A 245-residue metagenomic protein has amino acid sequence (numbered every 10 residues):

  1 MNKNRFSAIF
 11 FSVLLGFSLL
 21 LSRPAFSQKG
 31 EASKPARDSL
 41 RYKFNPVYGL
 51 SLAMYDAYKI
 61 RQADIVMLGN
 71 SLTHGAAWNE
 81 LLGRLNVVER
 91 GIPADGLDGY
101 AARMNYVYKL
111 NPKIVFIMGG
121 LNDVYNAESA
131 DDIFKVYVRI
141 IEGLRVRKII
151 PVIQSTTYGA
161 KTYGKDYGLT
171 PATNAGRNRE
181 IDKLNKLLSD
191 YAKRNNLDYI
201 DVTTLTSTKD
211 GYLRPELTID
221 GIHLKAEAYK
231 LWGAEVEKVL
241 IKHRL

Functional and structural regions predicted by a protein language model:
M1-V66, W78, D166, I241-H243: N-terminal secretory targeting modules
R37-K43, G83-L97, Y125, A172-T173 (+1 more regions): Acidic/histidine-rich helix-loop elements that form or flank divalent-metal/phosphate-binding sites at the catalytic
M67, V87-E89, Y199: Conserved beta-strand scaffold positions in the cores of enzyme catalytic domains, especially in NTP/NDP-utilizing
L68, H74-N86, D98-K135, Y158-Y163: Oxyanion-hole/transition-state-stabilizing segment in secreted/luminal serine hydrolases and related acyltransferases
A101-M104, A130, F134-I141, I181 (+3 more regions): Extracytoplasmic/secreted envelope proteins and their assembly/folding machinery, especially bacterial periplasmic
F116-G120, V138, R145, V152-Q154: Conserved, well-ordered alpha-helix/loop/beta-strand core segments that scaffold catalytic motifs
R147-K148, N195: Helix C-cap/helix->beta junction micro-motif
Y158-L245: Catalytic His-Asp segment of secreted/periplasmic serine-dependent ester chemistry enzymes
